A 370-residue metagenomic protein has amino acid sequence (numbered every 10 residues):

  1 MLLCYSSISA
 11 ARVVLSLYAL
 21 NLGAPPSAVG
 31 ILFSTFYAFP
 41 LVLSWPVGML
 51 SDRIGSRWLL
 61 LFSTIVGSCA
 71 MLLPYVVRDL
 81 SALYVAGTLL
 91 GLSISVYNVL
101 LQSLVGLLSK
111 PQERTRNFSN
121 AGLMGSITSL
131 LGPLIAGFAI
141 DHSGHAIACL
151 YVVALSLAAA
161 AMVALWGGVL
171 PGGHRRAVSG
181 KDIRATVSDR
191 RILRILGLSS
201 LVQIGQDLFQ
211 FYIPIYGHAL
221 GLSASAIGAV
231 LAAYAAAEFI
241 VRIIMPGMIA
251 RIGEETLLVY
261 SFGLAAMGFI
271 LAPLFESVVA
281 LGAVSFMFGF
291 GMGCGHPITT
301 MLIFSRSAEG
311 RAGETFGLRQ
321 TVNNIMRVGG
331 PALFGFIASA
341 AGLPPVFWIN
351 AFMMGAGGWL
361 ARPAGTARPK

Functional and structural regions predicted by a protein language model:
M1-Y37, L193-R194, Q203-Y216, L220: Helix-loop boundary and gating motifs at the non-cytosolic
Y37-W45, S129-L130, A235-F239, I243 (+1 more regions): Residue-level signature of mid-helix packing/kink "hotspots" within the transmembrane helices of 12-pass Major
S44-G55, I140, V241-G253: Helix-to-loop junctions at the C-terminal end of transmembrane segments in multipass secondary transporters
G55, V76-R78, F275-E276: Helix-breaking motifs and short loop linkers at transmembrane-helix boundaries and internal kinks in secondary membrane
W58-L72, T256-I270: Structural signature of the two symmetry-related core transmembrane helices
T88-M124: Cytoplasmic helix-loop-helix junction between adjacent transmembrane helices in 12-TM secondary transporters
C149-A164, F347-A361: Symmetry-related core transmembrane helices of the 12-TM Major Facilitator Superfamily/SLC fold
G168-L196: Juxtamembrane intracellular "pre-TM" segments in multi-pass secondary transporters
